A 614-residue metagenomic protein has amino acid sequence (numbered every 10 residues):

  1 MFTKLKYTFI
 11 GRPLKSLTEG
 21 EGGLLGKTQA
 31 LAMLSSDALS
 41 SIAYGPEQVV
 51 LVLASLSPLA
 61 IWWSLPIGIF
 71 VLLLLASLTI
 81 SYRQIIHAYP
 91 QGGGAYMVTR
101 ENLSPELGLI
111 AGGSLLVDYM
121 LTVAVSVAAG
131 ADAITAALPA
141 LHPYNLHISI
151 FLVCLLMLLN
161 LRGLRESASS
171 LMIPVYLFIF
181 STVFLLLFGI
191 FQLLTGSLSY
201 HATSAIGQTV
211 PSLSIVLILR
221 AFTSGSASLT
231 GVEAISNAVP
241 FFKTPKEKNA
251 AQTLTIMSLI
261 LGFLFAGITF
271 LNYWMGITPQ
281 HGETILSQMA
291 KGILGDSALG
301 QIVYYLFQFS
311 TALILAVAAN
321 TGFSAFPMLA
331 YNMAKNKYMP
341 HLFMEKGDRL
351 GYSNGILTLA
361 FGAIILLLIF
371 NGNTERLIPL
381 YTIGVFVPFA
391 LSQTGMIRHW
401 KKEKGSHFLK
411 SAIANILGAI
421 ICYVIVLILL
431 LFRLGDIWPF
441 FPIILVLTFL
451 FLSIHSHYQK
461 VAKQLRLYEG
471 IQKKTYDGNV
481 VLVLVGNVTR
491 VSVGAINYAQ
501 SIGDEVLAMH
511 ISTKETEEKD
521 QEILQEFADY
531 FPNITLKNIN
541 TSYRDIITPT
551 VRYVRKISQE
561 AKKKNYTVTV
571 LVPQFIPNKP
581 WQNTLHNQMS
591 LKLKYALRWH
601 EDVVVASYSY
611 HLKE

Functional and structural regions predicted by a protein language model:
M1-E19, A462, K474-L482, N487-E614: Cytosolic C-terminal regulatory domains/tails of membrane transporters and channels
M1-V52, L56, I80, Q91 (+3 more regions): Membrane-interface "cap" regions at the ends of multi-pass membrane proteins
T3, V50-R100, P105-A111, V125-L152 (+1 more regions): Extracellular loop-to-transmembrane helix junctions
G20, Y176, S181-T230, D436: Helix-loop-helix junctions that connect adjacent transmembrane segments in multi-pass membrane transporters
P105, P143-I150, F241-F263, N332-L368 (+2 more regions): Loop-to-transmembrane helix boundary motifs in multi-pass membrane proteins
F178-S204, T269-G276, A390-G405, L452-A462: Hydrophobic alpha-helical segments and their helix-loop junctions in multi-pass secondary transporters
I190-S197, A251-M289: Extracellular/periplasmic helix-exit of transmembrane alpha-helices
L342-S353, F389-L434, Q464-I471: C-terminal membrane-solvent junction of multi-pass transporters and transport-like membrane proteins
